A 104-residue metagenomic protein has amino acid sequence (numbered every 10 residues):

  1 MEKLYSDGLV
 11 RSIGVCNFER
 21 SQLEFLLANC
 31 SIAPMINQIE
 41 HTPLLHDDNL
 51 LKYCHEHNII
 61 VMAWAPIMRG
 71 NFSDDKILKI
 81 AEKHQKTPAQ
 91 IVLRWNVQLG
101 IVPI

Functional and structural regions predicted by a protein language model:
M1-I104: Beta/alpha (TIM)-barrel catalytic core signal, keyed to glycine-rich beta->alpha loops juxtaposed to Asp/Glu that bind
